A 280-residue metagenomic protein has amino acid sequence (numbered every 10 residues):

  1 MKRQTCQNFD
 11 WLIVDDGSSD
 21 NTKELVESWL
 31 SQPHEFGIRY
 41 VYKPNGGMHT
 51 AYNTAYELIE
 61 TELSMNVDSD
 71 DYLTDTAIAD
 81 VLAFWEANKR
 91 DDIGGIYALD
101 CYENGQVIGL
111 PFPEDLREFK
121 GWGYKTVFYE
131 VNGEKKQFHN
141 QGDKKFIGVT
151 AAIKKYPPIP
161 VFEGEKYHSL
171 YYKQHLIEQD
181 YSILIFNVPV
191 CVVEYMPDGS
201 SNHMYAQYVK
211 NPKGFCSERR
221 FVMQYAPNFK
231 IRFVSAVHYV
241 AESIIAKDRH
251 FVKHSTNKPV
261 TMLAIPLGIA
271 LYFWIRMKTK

Functional and structural regions predicted by a protein language model:
M1-N8: Short, acidic, metal-binding catalytic loop of nucleotide-sugar glycosyltransferases
N8-G17, R39-P44: Short beta-strand/loop segment that forms part of the nucleotide-sugar
D15-L25: A conserved acidic beta->alpha catalytic loop
K43-I59: Glycine-rich, basic loop-to-helix element that forms the pyrophosphate-binding segment of sugar-nucleotide handling
S64: Short aromatic/hydrophobic "clamp" motif used to bind/position activated sugar donors
T76-F112: Conserved donor NDP-sugar-binding/catalytic core segment of glycosyltransferases
Q106-N202: Conserved nucleotide-sugar donor-binding catalytic segment
L184-K280: C-terminal subregions of glycosyltransferases and related glycan-biosynthesis enzymes
